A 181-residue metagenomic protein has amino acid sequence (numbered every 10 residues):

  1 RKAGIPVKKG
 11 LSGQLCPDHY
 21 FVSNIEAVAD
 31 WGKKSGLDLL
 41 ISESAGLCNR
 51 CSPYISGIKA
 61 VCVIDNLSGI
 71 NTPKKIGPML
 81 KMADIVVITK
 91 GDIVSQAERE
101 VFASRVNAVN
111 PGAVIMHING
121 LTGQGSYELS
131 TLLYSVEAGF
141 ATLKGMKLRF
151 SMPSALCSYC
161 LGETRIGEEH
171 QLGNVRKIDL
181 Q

Functional and structural regions predicted by a protein language model:
R1-P53, G91: Nucleotide-state-sensitive switch-loop elements of NTP-binding domains
G10, E43, V61-N66, V87-K90 (+1 more regions): Conserved beta-strand segments of the P-loop GTPase G domain that flank and frequently precede/overlap
D18-Y20, G69-G77, A97: Short, charged, surface-exposed secondary-structure boundary motifs
S35, S44-S68, K74-D84: Inter-motif core of Ras-like GTPase G domains
G46-C48, N66-I70, G91-S95, L121-Q124: Conserved nucleotide-binding/hydrolysis micro-motifs of P-loop NTPases
M82-A83, I88-T89, Q96: Short, glycine-/small-residue-rich phosphate/pyrophosphate-handling segment
D92-L148: Canonical P-loop GTPase G-domain recognition
T131-Q181: NTP-binding/hydrolysis catalytic cores, primarily Walker-type P-loop NTPases
